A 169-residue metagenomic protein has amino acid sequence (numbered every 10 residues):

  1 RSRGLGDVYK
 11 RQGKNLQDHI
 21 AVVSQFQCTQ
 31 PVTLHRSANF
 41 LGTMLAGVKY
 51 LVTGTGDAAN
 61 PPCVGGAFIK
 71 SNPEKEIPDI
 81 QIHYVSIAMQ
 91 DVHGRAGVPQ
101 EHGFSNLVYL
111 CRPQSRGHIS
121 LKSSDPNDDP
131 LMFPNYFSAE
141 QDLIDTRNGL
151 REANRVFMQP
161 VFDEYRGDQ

Functional and structural regions predicted by a protein language model:
R1-L5, Y9: Single conserved hydrophobic/aromatic residue that forms the stacking wall/gate of nucleotide- or nucleobase-binding
L5, K14, H118: Gly/Ser/Thr-rich helix-start
K10, I20, C28, Y84-S86 (+1 more regions): Active-site proximal loops enriched in glycine and acidic residues that flank catalytic Cys/His/Asp and coordinate
K10-S24, E164-Q169: Active-site-proximal substrate-binding core of FAD-dependent oxidoreductases
N15-A46, L51-V52, D57-N60: Rossmann-like dinucleotide-binding core of oxidoreductases
V32, G47-Q169: FAD-dependent oxidoreductase catalytic-site/capping-region signature
